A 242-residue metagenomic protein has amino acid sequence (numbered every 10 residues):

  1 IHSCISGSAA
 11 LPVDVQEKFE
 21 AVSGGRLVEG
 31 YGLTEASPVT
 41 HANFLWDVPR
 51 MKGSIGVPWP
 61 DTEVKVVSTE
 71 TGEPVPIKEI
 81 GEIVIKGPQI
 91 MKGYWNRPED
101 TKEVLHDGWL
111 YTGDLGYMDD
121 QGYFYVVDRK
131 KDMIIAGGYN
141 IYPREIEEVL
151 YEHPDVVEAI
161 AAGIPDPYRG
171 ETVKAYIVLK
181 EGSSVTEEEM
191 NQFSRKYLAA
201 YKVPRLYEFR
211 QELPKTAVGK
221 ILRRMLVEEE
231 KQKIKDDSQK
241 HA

Functional and structural regions predicted by a protein language model:
I1-R50, E63, E70: Gly/Ser/Thr-rich phosphate-binding loop
S8, G32, G56, D114 (+1 more regions): Active-site glycine-centered loops adjacent to acidic/histidine catalytic or metal-binding residues that shape
V28-E35, I55-P58, A162, E208: Beta-strand->loop->alpha-helix junctions that form or flank phosphate-binding loops in nucleotide-handling enzymes
K52-W59, P74, V104-G108: Short Gly/Pro-enriched turn/cap motifs at secondary-structure boundaries
K65, I77-M91, W109, L115-G116: AMP-binding/adenylate-forming core of the ANL superfamily
G87, K92-G93, D100-E103, L115-K202 (+3 more regions): AMP-binding/adenylate-forming catalytic core of the ANL superfamily
E228-A242: Acidic/polar alpha-helix N-cap and adjacent early helical turns within long charge-rich amphipathic helices/linkers
